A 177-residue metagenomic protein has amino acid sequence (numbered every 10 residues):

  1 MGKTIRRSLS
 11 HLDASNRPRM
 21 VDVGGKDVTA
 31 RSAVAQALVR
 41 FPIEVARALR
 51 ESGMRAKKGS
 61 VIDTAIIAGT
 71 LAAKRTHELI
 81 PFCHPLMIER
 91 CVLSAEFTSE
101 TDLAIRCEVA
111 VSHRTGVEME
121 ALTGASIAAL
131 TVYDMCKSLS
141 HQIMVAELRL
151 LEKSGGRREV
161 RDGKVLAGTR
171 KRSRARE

Functional and structural regions predicted by a protein language model:
G2-H84, I88-E177: C-terminal binding/interaction regions
